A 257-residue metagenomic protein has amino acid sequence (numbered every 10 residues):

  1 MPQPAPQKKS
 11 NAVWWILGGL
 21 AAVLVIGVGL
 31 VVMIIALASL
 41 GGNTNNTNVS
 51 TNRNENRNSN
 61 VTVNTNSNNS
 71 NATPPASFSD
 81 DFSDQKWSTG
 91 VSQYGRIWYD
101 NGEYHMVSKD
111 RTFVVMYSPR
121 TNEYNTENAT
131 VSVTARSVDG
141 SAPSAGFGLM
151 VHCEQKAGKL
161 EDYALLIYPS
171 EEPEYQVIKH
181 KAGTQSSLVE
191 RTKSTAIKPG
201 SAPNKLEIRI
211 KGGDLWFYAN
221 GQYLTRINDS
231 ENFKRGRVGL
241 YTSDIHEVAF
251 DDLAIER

Functional and structural regions predicted by a protein language model:
P2-A22, I35-T44: Short, low-complexity patches enriched in S/T/P/G
V61-Q93: Extracellular carbohydrate-recognition regions
F82, D251-I255: Extracellular beta-strand elements of beta-rich domains used for carbohydrate recognition/degradation or cell-matrix
F82, V131-V133, P199-F217: Short tryptophan-centered beta-strand motifs in secreted/extracellular beta-sheet-rich domains of glycan-recognition
Q85-V115: Extracellular glycan-recognition surfaces and repeat-rich motifs
D110-K181: Secretory/extracellular carbohydrate-interaction modules and structurally similar beta-sandwich "look-alikes"
G183-K205: Short, aromatic/His-centered strand-loop micro-motif at the edge of beta-sheets
I227-D252: Flexible glycan-contacting loops in extracellular carbohydrate-active proteins
